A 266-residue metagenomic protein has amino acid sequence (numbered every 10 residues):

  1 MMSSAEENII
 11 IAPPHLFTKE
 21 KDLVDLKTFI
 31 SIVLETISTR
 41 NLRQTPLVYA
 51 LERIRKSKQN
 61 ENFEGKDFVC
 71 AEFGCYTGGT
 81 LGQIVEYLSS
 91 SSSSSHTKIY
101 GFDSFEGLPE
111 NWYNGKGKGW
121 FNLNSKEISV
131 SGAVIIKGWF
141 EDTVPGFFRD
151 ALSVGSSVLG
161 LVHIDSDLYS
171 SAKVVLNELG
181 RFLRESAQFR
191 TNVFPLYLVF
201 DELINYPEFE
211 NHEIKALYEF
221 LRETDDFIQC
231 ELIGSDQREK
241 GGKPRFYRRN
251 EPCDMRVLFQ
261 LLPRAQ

Functional and structural regions predicted by a protein language model:
M1-K66: Rossmann-like AdoMet
K21-S31, N62-Q266: S-adenosylmethionine/decaboxylated-SAM
